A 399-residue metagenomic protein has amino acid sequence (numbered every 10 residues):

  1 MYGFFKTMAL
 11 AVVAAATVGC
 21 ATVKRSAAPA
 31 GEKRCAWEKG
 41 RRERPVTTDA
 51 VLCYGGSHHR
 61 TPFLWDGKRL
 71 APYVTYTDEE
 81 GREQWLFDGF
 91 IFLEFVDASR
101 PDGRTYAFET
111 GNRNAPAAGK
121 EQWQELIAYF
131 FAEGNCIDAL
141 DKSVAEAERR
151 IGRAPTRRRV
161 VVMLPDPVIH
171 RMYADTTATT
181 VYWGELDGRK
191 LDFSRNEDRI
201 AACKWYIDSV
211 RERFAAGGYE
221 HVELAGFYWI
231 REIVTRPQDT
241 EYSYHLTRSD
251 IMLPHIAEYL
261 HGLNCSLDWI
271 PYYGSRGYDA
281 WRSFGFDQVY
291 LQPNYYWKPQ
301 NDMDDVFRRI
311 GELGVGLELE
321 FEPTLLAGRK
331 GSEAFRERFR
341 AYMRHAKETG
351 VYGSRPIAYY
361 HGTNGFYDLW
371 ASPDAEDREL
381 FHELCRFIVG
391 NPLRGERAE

Functional and structural regions predicted by a protein language model:
M1-A9: Bacterial N-terminal signal peptides that target proteins for export
G31-K204: N-terminal catalytic cores of secreted or lumenal carbohydrate-active enzymes
T47-L52, L86-F92, R157-V161, E223-Y228 (+4 more regions): Structural preference for beta-strand elements that scaffold enzyme active sites
W85-S99, V161-V168, R213-T240: Active-site groove signature of glycoside hydrolases
T156-I169, K190-Y206, L224-R231, I256-Y278: Aromatic-lined carbohydrate-recognition surfaces of secreted/lumenal glycan-active proteins
Y206, G226, V234-M252, A257 (+1 more regions): Extracellular glycoside hydrolase catalytic/binding regions
Y272-R276, Q288-E399: Substrate-binding cleft of secreted/luminal carbohydrate-active enzymes
